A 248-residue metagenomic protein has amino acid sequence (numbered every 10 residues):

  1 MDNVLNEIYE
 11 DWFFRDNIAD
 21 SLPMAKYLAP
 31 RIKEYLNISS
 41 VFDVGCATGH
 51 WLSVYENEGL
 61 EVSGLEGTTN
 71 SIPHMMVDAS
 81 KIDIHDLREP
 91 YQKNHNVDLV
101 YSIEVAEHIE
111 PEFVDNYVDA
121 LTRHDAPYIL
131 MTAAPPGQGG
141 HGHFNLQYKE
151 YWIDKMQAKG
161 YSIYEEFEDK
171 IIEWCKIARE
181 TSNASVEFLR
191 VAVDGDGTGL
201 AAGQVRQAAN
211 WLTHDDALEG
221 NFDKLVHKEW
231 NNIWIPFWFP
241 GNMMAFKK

Functional and structural regions predicted by a protein language model:
M1-I103, E112-H124, P135, G139 (+5 more regions): Conserved N-terminal segment of class I S-adenosyl-L-methionine
H108-I109: A short His-aromatic
P127-L130: Short glycine-centered segments of the SAM/dcSAM-binding site in methyltransferase folds
Y161: P-loop/Walker A phosphate-binding loop and immediately adjacent motor/lid segment at beta-alpha junctions
